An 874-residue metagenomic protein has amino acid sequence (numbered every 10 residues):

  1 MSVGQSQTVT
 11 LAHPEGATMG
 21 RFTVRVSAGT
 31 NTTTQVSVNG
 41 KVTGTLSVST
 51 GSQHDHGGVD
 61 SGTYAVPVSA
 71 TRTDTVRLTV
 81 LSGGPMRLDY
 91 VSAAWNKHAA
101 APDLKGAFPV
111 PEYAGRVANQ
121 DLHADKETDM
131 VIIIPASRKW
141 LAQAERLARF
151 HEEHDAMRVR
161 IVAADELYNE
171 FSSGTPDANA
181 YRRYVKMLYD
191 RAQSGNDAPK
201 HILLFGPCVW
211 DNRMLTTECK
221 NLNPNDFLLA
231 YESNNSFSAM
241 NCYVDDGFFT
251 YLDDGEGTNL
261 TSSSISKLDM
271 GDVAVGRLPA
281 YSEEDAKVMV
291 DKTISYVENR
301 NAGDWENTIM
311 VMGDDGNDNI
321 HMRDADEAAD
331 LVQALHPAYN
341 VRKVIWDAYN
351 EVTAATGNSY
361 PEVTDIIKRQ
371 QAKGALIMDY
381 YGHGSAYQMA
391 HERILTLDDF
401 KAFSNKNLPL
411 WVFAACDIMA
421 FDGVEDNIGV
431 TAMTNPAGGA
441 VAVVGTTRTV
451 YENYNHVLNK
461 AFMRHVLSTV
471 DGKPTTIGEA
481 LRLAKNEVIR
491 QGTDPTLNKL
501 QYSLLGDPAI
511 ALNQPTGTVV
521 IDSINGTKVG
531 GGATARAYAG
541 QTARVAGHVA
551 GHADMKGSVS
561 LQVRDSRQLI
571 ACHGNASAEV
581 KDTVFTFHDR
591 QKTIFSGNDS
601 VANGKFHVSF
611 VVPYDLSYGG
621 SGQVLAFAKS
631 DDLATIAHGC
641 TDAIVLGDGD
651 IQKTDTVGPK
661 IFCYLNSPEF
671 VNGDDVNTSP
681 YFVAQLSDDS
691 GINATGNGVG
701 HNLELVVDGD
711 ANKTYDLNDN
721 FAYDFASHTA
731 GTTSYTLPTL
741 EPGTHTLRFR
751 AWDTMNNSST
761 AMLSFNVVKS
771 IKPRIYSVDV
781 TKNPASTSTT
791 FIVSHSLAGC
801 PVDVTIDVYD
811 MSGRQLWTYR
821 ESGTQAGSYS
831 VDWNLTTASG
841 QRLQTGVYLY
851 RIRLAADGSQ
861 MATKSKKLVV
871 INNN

Functional and structural regions predicted by a protein language model:
M1-N598, A602-V612, Y618-S621, L625-D648 (+2 more regions): Cysteine-dependent hydrolase recognition
V26, A546-A553, Q568, P668-V671 (+2 more regions): Short amphipathic, basic-aromatic surface patches that mediate peripheral association with negatively charged
V80, A628, A751, I852-L854: Conserved structural position at the C-terminal beta-strand of extracellular beta-sandwich adhesion modules
V519, Q652-I661, H745, P773: Proline-centered linker/hinge motifs at extracellular inter-domain junctions
Q562-G647, Y664-L665, E669, V683-K769 (+1 more regions): Long, low-complexity serine/threonine/glycine- and acidic-rich segments characteristic of extracellular
A761-S764, V768, Q841, T845-N874: C-terminal tail/sorting-segment detector
N766-D810, R820-S822, S830-W833, L854-S859: Glycine-centered coil/turn sites that cap beta-strands in beta-rich domains
V808-L816, Y848-Y850: Short, glycine-anchored, charge-dense loop/turn motifs used at functional sites
